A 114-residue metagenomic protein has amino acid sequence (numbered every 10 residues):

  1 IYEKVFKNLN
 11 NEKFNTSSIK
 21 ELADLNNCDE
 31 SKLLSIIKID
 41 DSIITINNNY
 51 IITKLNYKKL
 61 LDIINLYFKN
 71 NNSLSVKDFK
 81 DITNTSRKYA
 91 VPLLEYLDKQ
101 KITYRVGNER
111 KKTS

Functional and structural regions predicted by a protein language model:
I1-S114: C-terminal non-catalytic scaffold/interaction domains in large multidomain proteins
